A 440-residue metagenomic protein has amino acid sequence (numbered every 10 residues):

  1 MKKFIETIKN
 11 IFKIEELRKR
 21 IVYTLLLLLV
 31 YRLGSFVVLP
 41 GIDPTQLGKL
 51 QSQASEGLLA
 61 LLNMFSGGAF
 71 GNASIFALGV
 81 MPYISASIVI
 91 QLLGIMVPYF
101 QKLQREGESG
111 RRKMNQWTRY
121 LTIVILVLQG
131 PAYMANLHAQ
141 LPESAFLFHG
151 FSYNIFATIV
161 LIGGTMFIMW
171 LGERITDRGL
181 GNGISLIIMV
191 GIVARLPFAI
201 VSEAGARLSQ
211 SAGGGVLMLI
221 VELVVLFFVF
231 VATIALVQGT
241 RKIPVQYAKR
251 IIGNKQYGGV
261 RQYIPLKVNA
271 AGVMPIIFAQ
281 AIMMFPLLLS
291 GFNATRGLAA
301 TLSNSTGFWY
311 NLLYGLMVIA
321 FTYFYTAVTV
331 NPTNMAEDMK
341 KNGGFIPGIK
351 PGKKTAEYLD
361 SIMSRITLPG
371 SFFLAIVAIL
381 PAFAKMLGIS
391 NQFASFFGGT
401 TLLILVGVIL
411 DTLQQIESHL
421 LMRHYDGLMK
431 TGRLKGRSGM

Functional and structural regions predicted by a protein language model:
M1-Q104, S109-M440: N-terminal cationic and glycine-rich segments that engage phosphates or anionic surfaces
